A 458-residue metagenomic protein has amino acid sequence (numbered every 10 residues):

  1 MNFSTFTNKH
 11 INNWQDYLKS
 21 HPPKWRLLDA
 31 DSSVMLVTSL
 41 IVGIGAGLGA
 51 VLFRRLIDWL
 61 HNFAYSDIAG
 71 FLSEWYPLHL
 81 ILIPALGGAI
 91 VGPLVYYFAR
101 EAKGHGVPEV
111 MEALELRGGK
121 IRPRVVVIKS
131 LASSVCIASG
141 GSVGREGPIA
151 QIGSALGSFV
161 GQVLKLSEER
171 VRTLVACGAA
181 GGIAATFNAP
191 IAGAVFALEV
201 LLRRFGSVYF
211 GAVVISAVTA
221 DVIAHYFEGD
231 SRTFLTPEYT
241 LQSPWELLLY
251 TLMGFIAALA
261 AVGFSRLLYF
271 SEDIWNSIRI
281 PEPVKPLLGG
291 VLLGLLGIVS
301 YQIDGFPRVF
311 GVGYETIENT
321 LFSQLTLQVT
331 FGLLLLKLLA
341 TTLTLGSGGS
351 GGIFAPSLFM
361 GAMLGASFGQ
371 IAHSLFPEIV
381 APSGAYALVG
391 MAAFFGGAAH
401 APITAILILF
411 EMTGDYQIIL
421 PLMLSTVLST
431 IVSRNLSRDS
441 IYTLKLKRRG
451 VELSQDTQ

Functional and structural regions predicted by a protein language model:
M1-Q458: Alpha-helical transmembrane segments and immediately membrane-proximal extracytoplasmic
